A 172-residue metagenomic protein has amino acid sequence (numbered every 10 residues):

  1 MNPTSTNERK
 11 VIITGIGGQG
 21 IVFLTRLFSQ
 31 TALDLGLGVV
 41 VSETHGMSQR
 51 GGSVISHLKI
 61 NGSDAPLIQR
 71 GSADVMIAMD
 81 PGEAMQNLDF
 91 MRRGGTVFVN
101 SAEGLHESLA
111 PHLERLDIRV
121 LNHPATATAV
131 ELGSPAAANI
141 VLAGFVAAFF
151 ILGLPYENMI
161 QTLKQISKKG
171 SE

Functional and structural regions predicted by a protein language model:
M1-E172: Active-site cofactor/cluster-binding pocket
